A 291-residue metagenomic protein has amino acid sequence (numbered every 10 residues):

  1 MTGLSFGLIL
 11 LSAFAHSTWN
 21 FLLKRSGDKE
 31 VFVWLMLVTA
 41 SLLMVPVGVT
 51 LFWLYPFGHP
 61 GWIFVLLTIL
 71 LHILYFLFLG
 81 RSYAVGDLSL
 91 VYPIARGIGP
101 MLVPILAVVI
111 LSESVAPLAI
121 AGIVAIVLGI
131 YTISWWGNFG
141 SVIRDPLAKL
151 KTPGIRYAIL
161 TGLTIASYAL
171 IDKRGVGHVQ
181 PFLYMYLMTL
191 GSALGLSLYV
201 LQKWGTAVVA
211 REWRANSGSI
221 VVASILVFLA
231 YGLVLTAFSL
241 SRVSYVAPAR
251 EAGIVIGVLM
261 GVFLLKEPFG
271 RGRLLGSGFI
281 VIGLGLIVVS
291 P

Functional and structural regions predicted by a protein language model:
M1-G7, P104-L163, G272-P291: Juxtamembrane helix-loop boundary signature in multi-pass membrane transporters
M1-L67, F76-L88, W135-Y157, L190-V222 (+4 more regions): Membrane-interface interhelical linkers
L10-F14, L37-V38, L66-L70, G97 (+8 more regions): Residue-level signature of the transmembrane alpha-helical core of multi-pass small-molecule transporters
A13-S17, V45, I69, I73-L77 (+10 more regions): Hydrophobic/small/kink-forming positions within alpha-helical transmembrane segments of polytopic membrane proteins
L67-L71, Y83-Y131, M185-A193, V243-V262: Specific alpha-helical transmembrane segments that line the substrate/conduction pathway and gating interfaces
L150-L183: Selected transmembrane alpha-helices and immediately adjacent juxtamembrane segments of polytopic inner-membrane
R242-Y245, G253-F269, R273-I282, V288: C-terminal transmembrane helix pair
